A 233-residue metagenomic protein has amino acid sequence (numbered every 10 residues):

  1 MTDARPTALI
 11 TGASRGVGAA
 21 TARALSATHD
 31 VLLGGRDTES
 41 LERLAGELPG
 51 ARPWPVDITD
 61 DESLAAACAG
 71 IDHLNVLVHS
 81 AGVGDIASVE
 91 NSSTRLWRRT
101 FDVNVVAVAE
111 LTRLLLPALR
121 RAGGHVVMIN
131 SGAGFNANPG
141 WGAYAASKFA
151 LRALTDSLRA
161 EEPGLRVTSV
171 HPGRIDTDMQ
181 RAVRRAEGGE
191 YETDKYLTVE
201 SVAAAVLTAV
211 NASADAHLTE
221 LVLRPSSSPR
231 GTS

Functional and structural regions predicted by a protein language model:
S14-R15: Conserved glycine-rich cofactor-binding loop
T28-L44: Conserved glycine-rich Rossmann-like NAD(P)H-binding loop of the short-chain dehydrogenase/reductase
A81-D85: Conserved NAD(P)H cofactor-binding loop of Rossmann-fold oxidoreductase domains
S88-V89, S93-R98: Substrate-binding pocket helix/loop in short-chain dehydrogenase/reductase
T112, S147: Active-site helix of classical SDR
S131: Residue(s) in the substrate-gating loop at a strand-loop-helix junction that position the organic substrate next
L165, S169-P172, G189-G231: C-terminal helical subdomain
